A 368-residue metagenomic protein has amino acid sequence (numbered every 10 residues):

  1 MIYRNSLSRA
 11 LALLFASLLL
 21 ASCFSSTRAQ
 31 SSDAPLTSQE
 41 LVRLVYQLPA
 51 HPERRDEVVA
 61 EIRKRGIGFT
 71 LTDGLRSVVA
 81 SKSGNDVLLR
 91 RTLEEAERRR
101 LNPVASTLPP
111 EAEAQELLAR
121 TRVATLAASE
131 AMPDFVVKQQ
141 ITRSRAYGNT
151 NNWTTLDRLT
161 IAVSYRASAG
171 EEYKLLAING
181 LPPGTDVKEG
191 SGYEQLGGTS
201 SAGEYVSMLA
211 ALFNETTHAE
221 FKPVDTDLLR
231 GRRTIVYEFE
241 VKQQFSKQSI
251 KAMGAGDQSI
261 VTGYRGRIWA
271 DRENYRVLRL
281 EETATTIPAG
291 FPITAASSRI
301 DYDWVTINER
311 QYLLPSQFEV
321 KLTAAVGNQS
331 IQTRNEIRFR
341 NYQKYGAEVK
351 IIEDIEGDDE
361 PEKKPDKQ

Functional and structural regions predicted by a protein language model:
M1-R9: N-terminal secretory signal peptides that target proteins for export/translocation
I2, S17-L19, T37-E40, L44-Q47 (+6 more regions): Extended interaction regions within the primary functional domain
L11-C23: Bacterial N-terminal signal peptides
C23-S26, A177: Large, modular interaction/toxin scaffolds in secreted and membrane-associated proteins
S25-Q30, Q368: Acidic, Pro/Ser/Gly/Ala-rich intrinsically disordered segments
R28-L108: General marker for long, soluble alpha-helical cores
N85-L89, R265, A270: Structural alpha-beta junctions
L101-R265, R272-L278, T283-S297, D303-P315 (+1 more regions): Structured extracytoplasmic
